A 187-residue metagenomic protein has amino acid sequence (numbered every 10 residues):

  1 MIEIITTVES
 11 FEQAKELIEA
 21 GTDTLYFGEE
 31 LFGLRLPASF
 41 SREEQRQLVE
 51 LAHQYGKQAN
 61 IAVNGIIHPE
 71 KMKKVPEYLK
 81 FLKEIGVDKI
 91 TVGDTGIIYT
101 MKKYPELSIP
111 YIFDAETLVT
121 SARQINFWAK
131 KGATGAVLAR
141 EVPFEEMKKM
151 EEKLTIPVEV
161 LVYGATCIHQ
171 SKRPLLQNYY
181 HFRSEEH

Functional and structural regions predicted by a protein language model:
M1-V119, V137-E141, E145-E186: Active-site pocket-lining/capping segments in soluble small-molecule metabolic enzymes
S121-R123: Conserved nucleotide-cofactor-binding alpha/beta core module
G132-A133: A cross-taxonomic marker for long C-terminal extensions/tails that follow the last structured domain
